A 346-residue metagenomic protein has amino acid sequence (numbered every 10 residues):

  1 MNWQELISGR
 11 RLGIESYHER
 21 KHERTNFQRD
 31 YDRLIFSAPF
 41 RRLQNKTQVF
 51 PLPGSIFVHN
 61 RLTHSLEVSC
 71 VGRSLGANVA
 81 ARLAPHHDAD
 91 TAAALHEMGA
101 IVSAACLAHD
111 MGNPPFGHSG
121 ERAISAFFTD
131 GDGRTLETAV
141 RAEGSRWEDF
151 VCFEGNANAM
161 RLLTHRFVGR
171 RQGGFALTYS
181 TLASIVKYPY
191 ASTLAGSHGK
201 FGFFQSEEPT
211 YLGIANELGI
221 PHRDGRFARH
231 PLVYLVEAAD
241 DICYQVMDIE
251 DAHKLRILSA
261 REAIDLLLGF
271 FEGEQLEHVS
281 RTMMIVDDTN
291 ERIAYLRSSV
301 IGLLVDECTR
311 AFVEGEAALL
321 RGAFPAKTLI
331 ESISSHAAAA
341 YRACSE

Functional and structural regions predicted by a protein language model:
M1-E23, I35-K46, S55, L66 (+4 more regions): Sequence-structural signature of the catalytic-core scaffold of metal-dependent phosphohydrolases that act on
R24, H59-L62: Low-complexity, highly charged intrinsically disordered N-terminal segments that act as targeting/localization
Q28-R41, I333: Acidic, low-complexity proline/glycine-rich segments
P51-F57: Short hinge/gating elements
Q275-E346: C-terminal subdomains that position terminal phosphate/3'-OH groups for nucleotidyl transfer/ligation, primarily on
